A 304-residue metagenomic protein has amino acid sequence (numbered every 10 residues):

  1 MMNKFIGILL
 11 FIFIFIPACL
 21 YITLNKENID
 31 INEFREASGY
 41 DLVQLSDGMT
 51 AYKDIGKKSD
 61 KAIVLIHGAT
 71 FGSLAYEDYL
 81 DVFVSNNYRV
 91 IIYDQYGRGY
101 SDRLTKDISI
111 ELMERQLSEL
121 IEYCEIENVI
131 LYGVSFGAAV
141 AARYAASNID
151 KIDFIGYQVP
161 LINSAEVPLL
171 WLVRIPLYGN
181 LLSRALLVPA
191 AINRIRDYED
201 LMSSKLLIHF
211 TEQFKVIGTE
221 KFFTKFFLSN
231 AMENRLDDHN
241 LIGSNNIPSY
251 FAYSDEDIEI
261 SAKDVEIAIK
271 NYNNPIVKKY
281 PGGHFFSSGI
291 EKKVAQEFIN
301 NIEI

Functional and structural regions predicted by a protein language model:
M2-K61, S85-Y88, E127, K279 (+1 more regions): Alpha/beta-hydrolase fold catalytic core
I55-Y100: Conserved HGGG/HGGXW glycine-rich cap/lid loop of the alpha/beta-hydrolase fold
Q95-Y132: Active-site loop/oxyanion-hole signature of alpha/beta-hydrolase fold enzymes
A146, I155-L182: Flexible "cap/lid" loop of the alpha/beta hydrolase fold
E166-P168, A185-G243: Conserved alpha/beta-hydrolase catalytic His-Asp/Glu region
N245, F251-Y253: Short beta-strand/loop motif that positions the catalytic acidic residue of the alpha/beta-hydrolase fold
D255-I260, H284-F285: Acidic catalytic loop of the alpha/beta-hydrolase fold
G282-K293: Catalytic histidine-centered segment of alpha/beta-hydrolase-like enzymes
